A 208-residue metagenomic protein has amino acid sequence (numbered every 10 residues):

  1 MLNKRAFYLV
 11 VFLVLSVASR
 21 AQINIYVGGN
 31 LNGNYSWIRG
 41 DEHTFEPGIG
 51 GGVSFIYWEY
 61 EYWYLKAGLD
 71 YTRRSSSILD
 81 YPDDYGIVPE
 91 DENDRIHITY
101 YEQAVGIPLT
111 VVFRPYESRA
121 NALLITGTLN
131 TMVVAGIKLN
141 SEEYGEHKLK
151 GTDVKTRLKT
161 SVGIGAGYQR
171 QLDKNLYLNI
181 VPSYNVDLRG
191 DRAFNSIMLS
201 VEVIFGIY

Functional and structural regions predicted by a protein language model:
A21-I25, E61-Y62, Y116-A122, L172-L176 (+2 more regions): Short loop/turn motifs that connect adjacent beta-strands in outer-membrane beta-barrel proteins
A21-W58, Y62-L65, M198, I204-Y208: Short glycine/proline- and aromatic-enriched beta-strand/turn motifs that initiate or cap beta-hairpins
I23-I25, H43-I49, Y101-I107, N121 (+2 more regions): Residues that define the transmembrane beta-barrel architecture of outer-membrane proteins
G29-Y35, G51, A67-R73, I125-V133 (+3 more regions): Transmembrane beta-barrel strands of outer-membrane/channel proteins
W37-D41, D91-I98, K148-V154, N185-G190: Extracellular loop and loop/strand-boundary signature of outer-membrane beta-barrel proteins
R39-E46, S77-D84, I137-E146, D191-I197: Outer-membrane beta-barrel translocator domains and adjoining extracellular loop/strand segments of Gram-negative
I56-E142, F205-Y208: Gram-negative (and chloroplast) outer-membrane scaffold detector with strong preference for beta-barrel transmembrane
R74-P82, R95, E102, V162-Y208: Predominantly the C-terminal beta-signal and adjacent terminal strand-loop region of outer-membrane beta-barrel
